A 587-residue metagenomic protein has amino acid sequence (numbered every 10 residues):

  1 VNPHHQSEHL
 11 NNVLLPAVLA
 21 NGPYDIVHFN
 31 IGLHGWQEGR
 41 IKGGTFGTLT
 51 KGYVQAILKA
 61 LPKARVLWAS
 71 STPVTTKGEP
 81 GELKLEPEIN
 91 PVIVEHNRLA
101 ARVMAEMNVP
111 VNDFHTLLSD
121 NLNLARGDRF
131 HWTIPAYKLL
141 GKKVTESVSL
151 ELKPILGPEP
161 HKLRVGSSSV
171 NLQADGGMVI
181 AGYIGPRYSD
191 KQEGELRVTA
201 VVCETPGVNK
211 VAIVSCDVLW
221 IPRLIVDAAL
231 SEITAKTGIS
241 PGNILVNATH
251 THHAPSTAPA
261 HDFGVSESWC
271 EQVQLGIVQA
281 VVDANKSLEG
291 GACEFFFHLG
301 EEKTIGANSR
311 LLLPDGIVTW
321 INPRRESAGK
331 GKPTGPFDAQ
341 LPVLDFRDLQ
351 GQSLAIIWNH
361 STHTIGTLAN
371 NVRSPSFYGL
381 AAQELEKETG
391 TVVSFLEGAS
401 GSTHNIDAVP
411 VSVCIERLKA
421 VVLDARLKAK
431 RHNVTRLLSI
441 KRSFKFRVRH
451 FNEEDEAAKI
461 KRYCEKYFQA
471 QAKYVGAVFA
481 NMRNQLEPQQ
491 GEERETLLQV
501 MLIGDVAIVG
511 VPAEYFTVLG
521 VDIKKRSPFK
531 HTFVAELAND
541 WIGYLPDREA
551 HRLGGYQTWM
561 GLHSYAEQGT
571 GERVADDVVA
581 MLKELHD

Functional and structural regions predicted by a protein language model:
V1-Q55, V94: Conserved SGNH/GDSL esterase-like catalytic core that processes O-acyl groups on lipids and polysaccharides
Q6-N21, K51-A56, R98, E195-V201 (+2 more regions): Alpha-helical scaffolding within the catalytic cores of extracellular/periplasmic polymer-degrading hydrolases
A20-P23, L61, E151, T237-I239: Glycine-rich phosphate-binding loop signature in dinucleotide/nucleotide-binding domains
H28-W36, A56-I93: Active-site segments of SGNH/GDSL-like serine hydrolases that catalyze O-acetyl group transfer/hydrolysis on lipids
I41-L49, K84-E95, D128-A136, G264-Q272 (+2 more regions): Alpha-helix N-cap and loop-to-helix initiation/capping positions
A56-R65, L99-N112, V278-A284, E388-T389: A structural motif corresponding to the C-terminal end of an alpha-helix and its immediate exit/capping segment
S71-L156: Catalytic His-Asp segment of secreted/periplasmic serine-dependent ester chemistry enzymes
P158-N247, T251-V392, G398-S400, I406 (+3 more regions): Conserved beta-alpha junction segments in alpha/beta enzyme cores
